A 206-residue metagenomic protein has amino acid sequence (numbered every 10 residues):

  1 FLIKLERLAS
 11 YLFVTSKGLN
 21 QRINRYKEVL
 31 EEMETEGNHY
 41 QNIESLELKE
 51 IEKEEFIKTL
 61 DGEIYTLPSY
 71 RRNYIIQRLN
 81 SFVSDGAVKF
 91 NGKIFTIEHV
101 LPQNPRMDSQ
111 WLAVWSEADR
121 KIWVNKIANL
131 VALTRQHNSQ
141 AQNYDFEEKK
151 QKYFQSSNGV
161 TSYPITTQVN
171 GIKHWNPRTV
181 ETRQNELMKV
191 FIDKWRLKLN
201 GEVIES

Functional and structural regions predicted by a protein language model:
F1-S206: Flexible coil/loop and intrinsically disordered segments
